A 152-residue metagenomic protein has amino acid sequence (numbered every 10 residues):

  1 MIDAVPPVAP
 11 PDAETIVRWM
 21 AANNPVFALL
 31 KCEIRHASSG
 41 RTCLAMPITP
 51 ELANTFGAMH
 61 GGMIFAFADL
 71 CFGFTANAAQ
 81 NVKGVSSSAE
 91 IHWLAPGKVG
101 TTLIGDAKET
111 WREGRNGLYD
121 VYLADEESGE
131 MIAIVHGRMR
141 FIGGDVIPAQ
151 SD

Functional and structural regions predicted by a protein language model:
M1-A45, T49, Q150-D152: Non-catalytic linker/capping segments at the edges of enzyme domains
M1-P11, Q80-K83, G97-V99, I104 (+1 more regions): HotDog/MaoC-like acyl-thioester-processing domains
L29, S88, N116-L118: Short coil/loop residues immediately preceding or within conserved phosphate-binding loops of NTP-utilizing enzyme
S39-G40, T49-L52, L70, V99: Short, charged/polar surface micro-motifs in flexible loops or helix N-caps
I48-T49, A53-A66: A conserved, well-ordered hydrophobic junction motif at loop->secondary-structure transitions
G62-K83: Active-site helix/loop of acyl-thioester processing domains in fatty-acid/polyketide metabolism, spanning hotdog-fold
